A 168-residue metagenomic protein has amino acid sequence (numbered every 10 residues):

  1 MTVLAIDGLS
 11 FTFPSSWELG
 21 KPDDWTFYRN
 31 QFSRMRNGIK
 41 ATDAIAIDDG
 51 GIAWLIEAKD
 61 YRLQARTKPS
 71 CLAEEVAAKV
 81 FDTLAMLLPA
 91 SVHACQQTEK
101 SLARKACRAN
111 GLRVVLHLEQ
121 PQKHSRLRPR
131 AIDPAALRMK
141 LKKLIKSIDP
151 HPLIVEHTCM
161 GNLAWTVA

Functional and structural regions predicted by a protein language model:
M1-N37, A41: Acidic-basic catalytic patches of nuclease active cores, encompassing PD-(D/E)XK and other metal-cofactor nuclease
G38-K40, D48-G51: Short, flexible loop/turn motifs enriched in small residues
A44-A46, W54-D60: Conserved catalytic cores of phosphodiester-cleaving nucleases, focusing on short active-site segments
A44-D49, A103-R104: Short amphipathic alpha-helices and their capping/turn segments at secondary-structure boundaries
A53, Q64, K123: Flexible, glycine-rich phosphate/dinucleotide-binding loops and adjacent beta-alpha linkers at cofactor/substrate
D60-L118, K143-L144: Catalytic cores of nucleic-acid endonucleases
S101-I154: Short, low-complexity, polybasic intrinsically disordered segments
S147-A168: Charged phosphate-binding loop/patch that engages nucleotide di/tri-phosphates or the phosphate backbone of nucleic
